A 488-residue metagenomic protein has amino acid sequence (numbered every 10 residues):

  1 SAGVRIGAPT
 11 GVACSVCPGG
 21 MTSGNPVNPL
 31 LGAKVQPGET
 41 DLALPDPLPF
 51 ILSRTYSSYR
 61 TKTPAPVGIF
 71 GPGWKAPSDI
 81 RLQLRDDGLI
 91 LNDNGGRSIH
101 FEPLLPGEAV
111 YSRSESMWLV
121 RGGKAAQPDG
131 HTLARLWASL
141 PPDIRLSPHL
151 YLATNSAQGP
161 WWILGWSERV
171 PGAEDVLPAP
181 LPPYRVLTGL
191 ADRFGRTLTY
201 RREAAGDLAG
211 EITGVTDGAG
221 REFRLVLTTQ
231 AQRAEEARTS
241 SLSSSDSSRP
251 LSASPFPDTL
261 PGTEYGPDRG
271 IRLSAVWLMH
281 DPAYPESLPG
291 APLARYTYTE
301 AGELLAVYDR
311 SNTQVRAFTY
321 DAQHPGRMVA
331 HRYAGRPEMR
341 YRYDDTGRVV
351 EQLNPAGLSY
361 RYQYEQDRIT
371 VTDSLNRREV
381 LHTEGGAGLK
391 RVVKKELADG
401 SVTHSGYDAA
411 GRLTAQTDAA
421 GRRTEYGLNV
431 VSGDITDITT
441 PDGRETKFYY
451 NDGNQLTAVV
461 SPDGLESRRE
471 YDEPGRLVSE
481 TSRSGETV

Functional and structural regions predicted by a protein language model:
S1-A65, A138: Intrinsically disordered, low-complexity segments enriched in small residues
P18, F70-P72, D87-V488: Extended charged/polar low-complexity repeat regions
K34-E39, K75-P77, Q83-D87: Short alpha-helical segments and helix-capping/turn motifs at coil-helix boundaries
G38-D41, L82, R361-E365: Alpha-helix C-terminal capping segments
L44-D46, Q83-R85, R145-S147: Solvent-exposed loop and beta-edge segments used for protein-protein assembly and interaction
T61-K75: Short, polar loop/linker segments at the starts of domains and inter-domain junctions
T63, P77-I80, D321-Q323, Y343: Short alpha-helical interface elements
